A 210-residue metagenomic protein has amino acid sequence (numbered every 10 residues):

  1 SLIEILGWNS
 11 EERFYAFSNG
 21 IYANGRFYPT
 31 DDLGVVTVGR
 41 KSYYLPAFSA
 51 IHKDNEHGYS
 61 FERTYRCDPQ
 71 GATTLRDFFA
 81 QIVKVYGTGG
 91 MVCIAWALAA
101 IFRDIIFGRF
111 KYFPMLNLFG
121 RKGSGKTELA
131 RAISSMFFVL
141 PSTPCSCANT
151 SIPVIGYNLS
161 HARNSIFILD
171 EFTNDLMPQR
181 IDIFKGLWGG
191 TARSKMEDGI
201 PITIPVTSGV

Functional and structural regions predicted by a protein language model:
S1-Y86: Extended, charged/polar low-complexity intrinsically disordered regions
F27-P29, I94, M196: Generic alpha-helix signal with a bias toward terminal, lower-confidence helices and secondary-structure junctions
Y59, G71, L75, A95 (+2 more regions): Residue-level signal for well-ordered alpha-helical segments
G87-A97: N-terminal pre-P-loop "Q-motif" helix
M91, A100-V210: Conserved NTP-binding/hydrolysis core of motor NTPases
